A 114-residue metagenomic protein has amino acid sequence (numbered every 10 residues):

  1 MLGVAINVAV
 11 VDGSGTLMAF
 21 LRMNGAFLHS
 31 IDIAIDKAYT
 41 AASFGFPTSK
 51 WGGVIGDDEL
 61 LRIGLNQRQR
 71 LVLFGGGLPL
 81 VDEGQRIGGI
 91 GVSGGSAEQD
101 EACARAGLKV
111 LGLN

Functional and structural regions predicted by a protein language model:
M1-N114: Flexible, solvent-exposed loop/hinge segments and secondary-structure transition points
